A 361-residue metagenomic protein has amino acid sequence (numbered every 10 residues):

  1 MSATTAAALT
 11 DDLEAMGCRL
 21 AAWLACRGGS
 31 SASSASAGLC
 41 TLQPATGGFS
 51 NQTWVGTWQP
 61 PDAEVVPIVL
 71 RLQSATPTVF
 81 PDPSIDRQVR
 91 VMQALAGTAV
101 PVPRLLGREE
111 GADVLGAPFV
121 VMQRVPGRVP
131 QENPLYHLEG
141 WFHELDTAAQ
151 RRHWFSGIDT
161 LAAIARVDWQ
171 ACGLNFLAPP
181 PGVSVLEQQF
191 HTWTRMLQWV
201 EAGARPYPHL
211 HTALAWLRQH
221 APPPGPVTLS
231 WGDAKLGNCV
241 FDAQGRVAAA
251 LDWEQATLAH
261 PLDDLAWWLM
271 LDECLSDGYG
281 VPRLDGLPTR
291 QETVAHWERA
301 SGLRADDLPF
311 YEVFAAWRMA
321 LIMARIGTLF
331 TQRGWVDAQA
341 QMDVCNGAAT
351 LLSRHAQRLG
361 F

Functional and structural regions predicted by a protein language model:
S2-A35: Juxta-kinase regulatory segment immediately upstream of eukaryotic protein kinase catalytic domains
S36-Q43: Conserved N-terminal boundary motif of the eukaryotic protein kinase catalytic domain
Q43-L210, H220-P226, G245: ATP-binding pocket architecture of kinase catalytic cores
L229-W231, L236: Catalytic-loop of the protein kinase fold
C239-F241: Hydrophobic residue at the +6 position relative to the catalytic HRD Asp in the kinase catalytic loop
L251-A256: Activation of the activation-loop gatekeeper triad in protein kinase-fold domains
D263-G302, A315-R333: Active-site activation/catalytic loop segments of kinase-like enzymes and analogous catalytic loops in related
L303, D307, L321-F361: Helical subdomain adjoining the active site within ATP-dependent kinase catalytic cores
